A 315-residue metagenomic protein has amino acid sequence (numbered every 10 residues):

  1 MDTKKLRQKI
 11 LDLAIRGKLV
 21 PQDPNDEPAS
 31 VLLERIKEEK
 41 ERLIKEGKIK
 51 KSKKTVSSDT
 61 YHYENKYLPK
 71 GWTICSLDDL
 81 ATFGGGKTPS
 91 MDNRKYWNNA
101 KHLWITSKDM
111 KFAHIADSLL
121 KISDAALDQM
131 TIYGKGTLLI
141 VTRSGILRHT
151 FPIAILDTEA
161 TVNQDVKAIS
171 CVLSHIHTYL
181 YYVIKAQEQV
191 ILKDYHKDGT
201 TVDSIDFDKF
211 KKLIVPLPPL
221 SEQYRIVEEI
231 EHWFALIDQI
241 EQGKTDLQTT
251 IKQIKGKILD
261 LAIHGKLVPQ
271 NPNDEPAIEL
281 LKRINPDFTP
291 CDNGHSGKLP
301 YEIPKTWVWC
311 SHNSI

Functional and structural regions predicted by a protein language model:
M1-N25, A29-L33, E41-K45, I49 (+1 more regions): Short amphipathic coiled-coil heptad-repeat segments
K9, K18, Y61-K87, K212 (+5 more regions): Non-catalytic DNA-recognition/assembly elements of restriction-modification systems
E27-Y67, E275-E302: Phosphate/adenylate-binding "loop-and-lid" substructures adjacent to NTP/NAD/dNTP-binding pockets in NTP-dependent
D59-H62, D78-N93, K108-K135, D157 (+2 more regions): Sequence-specific dsDNA recognition surfaces
T88-D92, M110-I122, L138-V162, H177-Y182 (+1 more regions): Short, ligand-facing micro-motifs at secondary-structure edges
I105: ATP-grasp fold ATP-binding core
E159-K167, T178, D198-P218: A short glycine-rich beta-alpha junction/loop motif
C171-I176: Ligand-binding loop in jelly-roll beta-barrel domains
